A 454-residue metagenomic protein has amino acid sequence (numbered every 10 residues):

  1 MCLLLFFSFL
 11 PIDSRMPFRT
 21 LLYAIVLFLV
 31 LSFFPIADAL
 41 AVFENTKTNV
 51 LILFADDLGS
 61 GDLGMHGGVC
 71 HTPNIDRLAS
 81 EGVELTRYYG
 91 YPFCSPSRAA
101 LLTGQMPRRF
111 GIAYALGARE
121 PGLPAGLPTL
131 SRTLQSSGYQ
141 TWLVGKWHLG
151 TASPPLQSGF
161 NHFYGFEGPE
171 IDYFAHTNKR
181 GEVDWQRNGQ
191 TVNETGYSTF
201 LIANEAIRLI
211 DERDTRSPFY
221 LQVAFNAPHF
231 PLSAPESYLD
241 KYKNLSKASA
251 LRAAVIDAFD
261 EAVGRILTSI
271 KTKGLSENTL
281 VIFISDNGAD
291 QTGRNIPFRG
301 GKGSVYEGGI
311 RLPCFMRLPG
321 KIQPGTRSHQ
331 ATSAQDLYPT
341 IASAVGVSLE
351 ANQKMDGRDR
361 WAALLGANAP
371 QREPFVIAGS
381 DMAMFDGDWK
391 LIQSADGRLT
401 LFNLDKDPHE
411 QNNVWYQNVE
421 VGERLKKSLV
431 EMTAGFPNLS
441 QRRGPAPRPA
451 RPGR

Functional and structural regions predicted by a protein language model:
D13-I25: Bacterial N-terminal signal peptides that target proteins for export
Y23-F33: Bacterial N-terminal signal peptides
D38-L399, K406-R454: Formylglycine-dependent sulfatase
